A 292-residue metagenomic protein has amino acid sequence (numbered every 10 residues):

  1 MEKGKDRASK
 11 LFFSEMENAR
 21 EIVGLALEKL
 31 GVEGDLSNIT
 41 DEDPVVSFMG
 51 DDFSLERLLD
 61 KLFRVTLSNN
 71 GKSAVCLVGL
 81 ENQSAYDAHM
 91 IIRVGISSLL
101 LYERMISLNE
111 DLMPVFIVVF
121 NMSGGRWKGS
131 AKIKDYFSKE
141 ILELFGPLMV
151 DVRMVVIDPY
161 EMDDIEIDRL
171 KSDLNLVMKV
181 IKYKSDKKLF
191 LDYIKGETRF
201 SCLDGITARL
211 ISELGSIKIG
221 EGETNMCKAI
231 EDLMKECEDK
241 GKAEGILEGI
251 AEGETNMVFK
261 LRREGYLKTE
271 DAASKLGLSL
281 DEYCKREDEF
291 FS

Functional and structural regions predicted by a protein language model:
M1-S292: Elongated, amphipathic alpha-helical interaction scaffolds
